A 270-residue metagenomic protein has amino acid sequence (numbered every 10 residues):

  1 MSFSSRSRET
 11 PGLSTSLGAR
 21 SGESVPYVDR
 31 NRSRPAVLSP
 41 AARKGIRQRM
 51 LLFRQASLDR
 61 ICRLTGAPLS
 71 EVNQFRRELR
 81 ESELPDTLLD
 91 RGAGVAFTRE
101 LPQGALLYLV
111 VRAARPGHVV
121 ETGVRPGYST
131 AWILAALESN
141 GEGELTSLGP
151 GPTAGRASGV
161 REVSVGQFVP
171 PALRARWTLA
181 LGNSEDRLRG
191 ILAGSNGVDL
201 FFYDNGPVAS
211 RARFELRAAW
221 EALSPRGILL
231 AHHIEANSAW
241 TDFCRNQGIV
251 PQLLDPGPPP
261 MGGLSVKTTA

Functional and structural regions predicted by a protein language model:
F3-R6, S16-T98: Rossmann-like AdoMet
L17, A93-A270: S-adenosylmethionine/decaboxylated-SAM
